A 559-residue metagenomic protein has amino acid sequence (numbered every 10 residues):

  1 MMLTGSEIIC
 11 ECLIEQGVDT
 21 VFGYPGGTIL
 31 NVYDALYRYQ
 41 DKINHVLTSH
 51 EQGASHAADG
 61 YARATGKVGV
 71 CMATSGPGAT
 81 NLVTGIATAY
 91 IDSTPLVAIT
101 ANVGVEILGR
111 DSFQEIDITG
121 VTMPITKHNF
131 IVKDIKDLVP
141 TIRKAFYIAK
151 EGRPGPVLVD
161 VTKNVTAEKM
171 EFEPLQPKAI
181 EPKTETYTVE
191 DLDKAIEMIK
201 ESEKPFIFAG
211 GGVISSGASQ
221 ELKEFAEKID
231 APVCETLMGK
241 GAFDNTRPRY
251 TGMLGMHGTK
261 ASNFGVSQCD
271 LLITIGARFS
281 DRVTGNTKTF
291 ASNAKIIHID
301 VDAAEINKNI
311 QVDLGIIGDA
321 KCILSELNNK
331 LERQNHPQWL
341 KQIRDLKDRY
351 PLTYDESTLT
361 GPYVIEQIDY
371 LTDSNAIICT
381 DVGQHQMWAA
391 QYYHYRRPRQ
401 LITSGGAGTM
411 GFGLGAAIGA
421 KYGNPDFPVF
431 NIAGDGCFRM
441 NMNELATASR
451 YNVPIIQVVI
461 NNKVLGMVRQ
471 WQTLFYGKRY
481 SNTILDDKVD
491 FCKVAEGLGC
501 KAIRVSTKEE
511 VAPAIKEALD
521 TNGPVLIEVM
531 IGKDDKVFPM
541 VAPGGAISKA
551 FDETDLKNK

Functional and structural regions predicted by a protein language model:
M1-L331, Q367, L371-S374, P454-Q457 (+2 more regions): N-terminal alpha/beta PP-like core and its mobile active-site loop of ThDP/TPP-dependent enzymes
S6-I9, I14, D19, G27 (+2 more regions): Active-site diphosphate/adenylate-binding microenvironment
Y24-G26, H45-H56, C71-G78, K133-D134 (+7 more regions): Active-site nucleophile and cofactor-binding loops and adjacent substrate-binding regions of central metabolic enzymes
V46, E181-E185, S404-A407, G477-D486 (+2 more regions): A short acidic, glycine-rich active-site loop that binds or catalyzes chemistry on phosphate/adenosine moieties
Q114, R450-P543: Thiamine diphosphate
K136, E197, N293-Q384, K508-A512 (+2 more regions): Phosphate/pyrophosphate-binding active-site segments
I296, I368, T380, G419 (+6 more regions): Hydrophobic, well-ordered secondary-structure elements that form the walls of internal hydrophobic environments
F412, A416-P454, I460: Catalytic phosphate/nucleotide-handling subdomain of diverse soluble enzymes
